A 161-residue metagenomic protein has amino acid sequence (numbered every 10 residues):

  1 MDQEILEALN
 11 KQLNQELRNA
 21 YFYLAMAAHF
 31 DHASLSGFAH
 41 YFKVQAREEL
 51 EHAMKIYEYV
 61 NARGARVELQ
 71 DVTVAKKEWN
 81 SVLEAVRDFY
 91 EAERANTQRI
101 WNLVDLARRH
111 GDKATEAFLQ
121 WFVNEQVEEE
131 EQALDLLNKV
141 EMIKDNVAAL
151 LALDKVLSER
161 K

Functional and structural regions predicted by a protein language model:
M1-K161: Iron-associated oxidoreductase/ferritin-like identity signal
